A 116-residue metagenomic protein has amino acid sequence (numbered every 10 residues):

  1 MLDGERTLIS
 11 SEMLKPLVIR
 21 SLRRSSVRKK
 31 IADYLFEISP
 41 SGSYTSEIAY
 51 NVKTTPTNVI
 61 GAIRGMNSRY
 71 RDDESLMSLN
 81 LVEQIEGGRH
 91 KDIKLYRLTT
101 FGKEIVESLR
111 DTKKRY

Functional and structural regions predicted by a protein language model:
G4-A32: Short alpha-helical segments that sit at the start of domains
I38-Y44, T57: Short capping segments at the starts of secondary-structure elements
S41-G42, D73, Y116: Alpha-solenoid repeat scaffolds
E47-N51: A short acidic, leucine-rich amphipathic alpha-helix
T54-L79, I93: Short amphipathic alpha-helical interaction segments
L79-L98: Minor-groove-contacting beta-hairpin "wing" of winged helix-turn-helix DNA-binding domains
D92-Y116: Short, amphipathic alpha-helical interaction segments positioned at domain boundaries
